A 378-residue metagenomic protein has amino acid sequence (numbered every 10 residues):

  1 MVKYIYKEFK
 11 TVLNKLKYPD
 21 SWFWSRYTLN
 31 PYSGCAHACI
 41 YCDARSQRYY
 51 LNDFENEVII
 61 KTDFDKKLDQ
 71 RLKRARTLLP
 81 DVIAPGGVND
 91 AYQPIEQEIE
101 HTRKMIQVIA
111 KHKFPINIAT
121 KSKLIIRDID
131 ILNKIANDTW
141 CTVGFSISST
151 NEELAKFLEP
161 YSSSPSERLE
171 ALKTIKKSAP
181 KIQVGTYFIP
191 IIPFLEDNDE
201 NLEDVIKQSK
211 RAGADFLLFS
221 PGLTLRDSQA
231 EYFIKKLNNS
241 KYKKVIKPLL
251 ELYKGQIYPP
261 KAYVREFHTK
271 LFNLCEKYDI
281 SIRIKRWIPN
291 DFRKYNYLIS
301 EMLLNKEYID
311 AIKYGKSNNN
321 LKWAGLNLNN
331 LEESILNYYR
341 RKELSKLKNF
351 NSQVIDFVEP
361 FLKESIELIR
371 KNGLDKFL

Functional and structural regions predicted by a protein language model:
M1-Y32, A36-G144, S149-K156, P165 (+1 more regions): Conserved Radical SAM active-site core
G86, S220, R286: Conserved residues at the C-terminal ends of beta-strands
T102, I125, R168, L202 (+1 more regions): Aromatic/hydrophobic pocket-lining residues that form the small-molecule binding cavity in soluble enzyme cores
N133-S146, E196-G213, N238-S240: Short, electropositive alpha-helical surface patch
A155-E159, P190-D197, D215-Y258, P289: Flexible glycine/acidic-rich beta-alpha junction loops that bind and position SAM and/or redox cofactors in anaerobic
E167-S228, L271: Conserved C-terminal portion of the radical SAM core fold that forms the substrate/S-adenosylmethionine-binding
L250-R286: A cross-taxonomic marker for long C-terminal extensions/tails that follow the last structured domain
I284-L378: Long, highly charged, low-complexity intrinsically disordered interaction regions that mediate electrostatic DNA/RNA
